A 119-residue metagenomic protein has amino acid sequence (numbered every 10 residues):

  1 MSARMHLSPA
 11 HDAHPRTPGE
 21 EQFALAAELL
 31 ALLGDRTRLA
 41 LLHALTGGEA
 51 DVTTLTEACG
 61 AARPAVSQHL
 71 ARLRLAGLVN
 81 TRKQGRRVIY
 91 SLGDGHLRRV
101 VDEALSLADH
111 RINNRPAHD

Functional and structural regions predicted by a protein language model:
M1-L25, H43, D94-D119: Amphipathic alpha-helical dimerization/coiled-coil segments that flank or bridge DNA-binding/regulatory modules
A10, R72-L73: Alpha-helical and His/Cys-centered functional microenvironments
E20-A62, V88-H96: N-terminal helix-turn-helix DNA-binding core of bacterial DNA-binding proteins
L29, A58, A76, E103 (+1 more regions): Amphipathic, soluble alpha-helical interaction motifs
A65: Residues in the helix-turn-helix
H69: Residues within the DNA-recognition helix of helix-turn-helix
R74-Q84, S91: Beta-hairpin "wing" of winged helix-turn-helix
